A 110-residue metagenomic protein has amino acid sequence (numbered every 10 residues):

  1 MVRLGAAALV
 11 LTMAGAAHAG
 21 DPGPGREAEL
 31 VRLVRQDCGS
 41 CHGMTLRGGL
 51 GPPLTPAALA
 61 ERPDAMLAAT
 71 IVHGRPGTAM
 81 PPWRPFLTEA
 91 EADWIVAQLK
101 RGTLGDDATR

Functional and structural regions predicted by a protein language model:
M1-A6: Bacterial N-terminal signal peptides that target proteins for export
V10-L33, D106-R110: Electrostatic cytochrome c docking/interface patches
G23-R47, M66-H73: Sequence/structural segment immediately N-terminal to covalent heme-attachment motifs in c-type and related
R47-G48, R101-T109: Inter-heme linker and motif-flanking segments adjacent to c-type heme-binding CXXCH motifs in c-type cytochromes
L50-T55: Short cysteine/histidine-rich zinc-coordinating motifs and their immediately flanking basic loops
P56-L104: Extracytoplasmic electron-transfer domains, predominantly the class I c-type cytochrome c fold
